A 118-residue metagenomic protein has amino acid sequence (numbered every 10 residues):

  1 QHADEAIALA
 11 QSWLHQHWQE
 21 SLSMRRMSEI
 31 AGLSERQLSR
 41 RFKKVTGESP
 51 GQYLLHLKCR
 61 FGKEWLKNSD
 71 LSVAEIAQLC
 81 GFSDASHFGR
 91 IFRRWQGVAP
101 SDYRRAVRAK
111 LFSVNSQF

Functional and structural regions predicted by a protein language model:
Q1, G32-L33: Active-site-proximal loop/hinge segments within enzyme catalytic domains
Q1-S12, S39: An amphipathic alpha-helical interaction segment
S12, Q16, S21-R26, L33 (+3 more regions): Terminal helix-turn-helix DNA-binding modules in bacterial transcription factors
G89: DNA-recognition helix of C2H2 zinc fingers
